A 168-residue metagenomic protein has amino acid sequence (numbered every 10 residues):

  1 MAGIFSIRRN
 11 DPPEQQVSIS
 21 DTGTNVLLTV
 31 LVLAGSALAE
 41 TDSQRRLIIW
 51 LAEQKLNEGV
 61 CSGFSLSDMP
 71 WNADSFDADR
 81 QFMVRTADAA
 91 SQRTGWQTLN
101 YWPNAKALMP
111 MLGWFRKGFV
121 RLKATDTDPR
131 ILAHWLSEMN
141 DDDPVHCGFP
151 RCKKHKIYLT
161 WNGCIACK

Functional and structural regions predicted by a protein language model:
M1-Q44, I49: Charged, amphipathic alpha-helical stretches
A2-D11, S137-E138, D142-C147: Intrinsically disordered, low-complexity regulatory regions of eukaryotic proteins
L31-D143: Extended alpha-helical interaction scaffolds used for oligomerization/partner binding
H146-F149, W161-C164: Residues immediately within or flanking Cys/His clusters that coordinate Zn2+ in small zinc-binding modules
H155, C167: Short Cys/His-rich metal-coordination motifs, predominantly Zn2+-binding knuckles/fingers
